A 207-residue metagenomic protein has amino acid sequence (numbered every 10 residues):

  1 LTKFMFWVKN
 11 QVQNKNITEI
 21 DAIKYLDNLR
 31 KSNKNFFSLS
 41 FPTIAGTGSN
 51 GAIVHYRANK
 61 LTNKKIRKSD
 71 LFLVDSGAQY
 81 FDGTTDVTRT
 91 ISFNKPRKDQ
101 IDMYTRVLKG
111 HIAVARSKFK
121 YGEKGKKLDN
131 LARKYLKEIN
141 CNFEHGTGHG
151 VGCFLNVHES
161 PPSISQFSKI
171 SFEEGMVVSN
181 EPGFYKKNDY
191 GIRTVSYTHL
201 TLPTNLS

Functional and structural regions predicted by a protein language model:
L1-L200, S207: Active-site neighborhoods and metal-handling regions in enzymes and metal-associated proteins
